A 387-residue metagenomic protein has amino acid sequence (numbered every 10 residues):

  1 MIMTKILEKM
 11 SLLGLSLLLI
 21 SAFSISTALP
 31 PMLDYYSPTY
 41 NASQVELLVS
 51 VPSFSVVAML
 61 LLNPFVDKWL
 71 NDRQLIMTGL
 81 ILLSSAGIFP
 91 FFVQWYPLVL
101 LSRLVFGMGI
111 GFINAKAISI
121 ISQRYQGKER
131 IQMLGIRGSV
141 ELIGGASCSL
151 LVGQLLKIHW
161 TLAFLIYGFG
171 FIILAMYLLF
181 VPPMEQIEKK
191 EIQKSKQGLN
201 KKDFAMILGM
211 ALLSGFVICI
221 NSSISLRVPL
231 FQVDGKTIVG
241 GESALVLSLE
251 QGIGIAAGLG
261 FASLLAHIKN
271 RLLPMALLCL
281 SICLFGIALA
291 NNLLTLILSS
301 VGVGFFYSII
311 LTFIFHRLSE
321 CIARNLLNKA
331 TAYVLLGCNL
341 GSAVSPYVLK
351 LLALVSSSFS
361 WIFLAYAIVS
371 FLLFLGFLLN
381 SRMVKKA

Functional and structural regions predicted by a protein language model:
A58-W95: Conserved MFS/SLC helix-loop-helix module at the cytosolic interface between two early adjacent transmembrane helices
M59-N71, A257-K269, A353: Helix-to-loop junctions at the C-terminal end of transmembrane segments in multipass secondary transporters
A86, P97-V105, L294-G302: Paired small-residue
Y96, S102-V140: Cytoplasmic helix-loop-helix junction between adjacent transmembrane helices in 12-TM secondary transporters
K128, I136-P182: Helix-loop-helix hairpin linking two adjacent transmembrane segments in secondary transporters
A163-L179, I362-L379: Symmetry-related core transmembrane helices of the 12-TM Major Facilitator Superfamily/SLC fold
M206-S248, G252: Extracytoplasmic gate region of multi-pass secondary transporters
S319-S356: A late C-terminal transmembrane helix in Major Facilitator Superfamily
